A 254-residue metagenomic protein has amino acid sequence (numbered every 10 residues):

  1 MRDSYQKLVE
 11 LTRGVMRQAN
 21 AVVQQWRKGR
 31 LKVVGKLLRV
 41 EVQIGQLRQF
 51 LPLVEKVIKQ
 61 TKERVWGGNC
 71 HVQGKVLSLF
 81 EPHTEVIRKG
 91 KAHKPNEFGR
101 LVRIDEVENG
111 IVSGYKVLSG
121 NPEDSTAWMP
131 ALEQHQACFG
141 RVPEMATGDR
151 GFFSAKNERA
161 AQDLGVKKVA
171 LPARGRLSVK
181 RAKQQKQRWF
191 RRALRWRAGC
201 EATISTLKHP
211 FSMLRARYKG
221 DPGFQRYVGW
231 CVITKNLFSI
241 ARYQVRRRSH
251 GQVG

Functional and structural regions predicted by a protein language model:
M1-R150, E158-A160: Polybasic low-complexity intrinsically disordered regions
D3, G175, A216-Y218: Positively charged, low-complexity intrinsically disordered regions
G35-V40, F139-R195: An internal, acidic/charged active-site-proximal segment that coordinates divalent cations and/or engages
L47, L51-P52, T61, V65 (+1 more regions): Basic, amphipathic alpha-helical segments enriched in Lys/Arg and hydrophobic/aromatic residues
K75, R100-V102, E144, G148-D149 (+4 more regions): Structural beta-strand/beta-sheet cores of well-ordered domains, especially the beta-sheet scaffolds that support
H83, E108, F152, G175 (+3 more regions): A broadly conserved detector of short glycine/acidic/proline-rich loop/turn motifs that flank catalytic sites and bind
V102, T126, P130, A155 (+5 more regions): Feature representing long, continuous alpha-helical segments
V107-S113, G140-R141, L177-K186, L207-L214: Short acidic (Asp/Glu) and glycine-rich catalytic loops that position anionic groups and cofactors
